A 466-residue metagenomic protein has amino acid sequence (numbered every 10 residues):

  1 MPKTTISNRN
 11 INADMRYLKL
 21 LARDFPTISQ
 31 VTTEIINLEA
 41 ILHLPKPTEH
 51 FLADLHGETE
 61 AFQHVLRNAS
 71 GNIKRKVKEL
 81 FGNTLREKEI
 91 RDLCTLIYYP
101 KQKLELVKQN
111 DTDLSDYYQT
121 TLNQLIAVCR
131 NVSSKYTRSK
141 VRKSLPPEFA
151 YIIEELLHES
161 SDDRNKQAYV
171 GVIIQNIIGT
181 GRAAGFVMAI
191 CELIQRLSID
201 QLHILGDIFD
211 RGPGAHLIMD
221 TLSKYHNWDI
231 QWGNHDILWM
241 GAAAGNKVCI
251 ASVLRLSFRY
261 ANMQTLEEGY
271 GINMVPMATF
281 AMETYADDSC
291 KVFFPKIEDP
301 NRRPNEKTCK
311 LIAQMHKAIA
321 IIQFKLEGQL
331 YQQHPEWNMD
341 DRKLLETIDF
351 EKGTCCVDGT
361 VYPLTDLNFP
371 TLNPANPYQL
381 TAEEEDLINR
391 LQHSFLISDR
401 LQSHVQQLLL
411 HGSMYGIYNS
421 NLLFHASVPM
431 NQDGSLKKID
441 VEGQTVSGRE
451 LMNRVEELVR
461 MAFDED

Functional and structural regions predicted by a protein language model:
M1-D466: Feature recognizes metal-dependent phosphohydrolase scaffolds
